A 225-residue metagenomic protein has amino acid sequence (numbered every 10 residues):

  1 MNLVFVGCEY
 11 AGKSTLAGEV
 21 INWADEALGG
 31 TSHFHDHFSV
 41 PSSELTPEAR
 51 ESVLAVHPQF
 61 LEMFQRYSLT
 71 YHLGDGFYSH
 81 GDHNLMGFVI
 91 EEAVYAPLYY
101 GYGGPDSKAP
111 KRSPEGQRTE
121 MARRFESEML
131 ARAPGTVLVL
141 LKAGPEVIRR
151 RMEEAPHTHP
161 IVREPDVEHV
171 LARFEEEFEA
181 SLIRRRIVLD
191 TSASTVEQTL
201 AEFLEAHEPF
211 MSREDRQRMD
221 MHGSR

Functional and structural regions predicted by a protein language model:
F5: Hydrophobic anchor at the beta1->P-loop junction of P-loop NTPases
C8: P-loop (Walker A) phosphate-binding loop of NTP-binding proteins
A11: ATP-binding Walker
S14: Walker A/P-loop
G18-G81: Conserved substrate/cofactor phosphate-moiety recognition/catalytic segment in nucleotide-dependent phosphotransferases
F64-E115: A basic- and aromatic-enriched beta-loop-alpha substructure that forms the phosphate/nucleotide- and DNA/RNA-contacting
Y99-E177: A glycine- and Lys/Arg-enriched "phosphate-lid" helix/loop adjacent to the NTP-binding pocket of small-molecule kinases
H157-T158, R163-R225: NTP-dependent small-molecule kinase module
